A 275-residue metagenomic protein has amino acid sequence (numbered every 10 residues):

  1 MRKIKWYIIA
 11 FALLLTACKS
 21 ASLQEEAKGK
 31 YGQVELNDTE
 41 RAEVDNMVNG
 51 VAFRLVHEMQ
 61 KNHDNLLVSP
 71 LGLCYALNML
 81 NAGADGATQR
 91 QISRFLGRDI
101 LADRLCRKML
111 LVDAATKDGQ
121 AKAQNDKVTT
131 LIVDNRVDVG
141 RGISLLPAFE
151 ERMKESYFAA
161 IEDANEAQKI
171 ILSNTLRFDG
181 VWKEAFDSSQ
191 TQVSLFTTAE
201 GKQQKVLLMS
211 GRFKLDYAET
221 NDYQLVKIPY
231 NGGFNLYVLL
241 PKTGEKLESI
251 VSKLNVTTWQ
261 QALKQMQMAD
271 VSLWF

Functional and structural regions predicted by a protein language model:
R2-F158: Detector for small/aliphatic-rich hydrophobic stretches
R2-K3, F178, N255, D270: Acidic, low-complexity intrinsically disordered regions
K19-S20, E245-K246, I250-Q265: Soluble, non-membrane globular domain cores that form compact, hydrophobic packing and curved binding surfaces
H63, A102-G244, S249, K264-F275: Non-catalytic, conformational "gating/processing" segments within enzyme and secreted inhibitor domains
